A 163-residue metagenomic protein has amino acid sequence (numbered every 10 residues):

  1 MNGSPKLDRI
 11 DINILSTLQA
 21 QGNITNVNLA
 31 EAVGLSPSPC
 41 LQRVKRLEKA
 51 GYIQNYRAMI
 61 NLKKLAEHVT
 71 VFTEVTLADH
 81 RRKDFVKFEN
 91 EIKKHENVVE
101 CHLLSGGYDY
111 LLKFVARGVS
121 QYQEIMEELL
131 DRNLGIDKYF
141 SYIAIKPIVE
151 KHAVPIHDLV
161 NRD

Functional and structural regions predicted by a protein language model:
M1-D163: A compositional/biophysical signature of low hydrophobicity enriched in polar/charged and small residues
